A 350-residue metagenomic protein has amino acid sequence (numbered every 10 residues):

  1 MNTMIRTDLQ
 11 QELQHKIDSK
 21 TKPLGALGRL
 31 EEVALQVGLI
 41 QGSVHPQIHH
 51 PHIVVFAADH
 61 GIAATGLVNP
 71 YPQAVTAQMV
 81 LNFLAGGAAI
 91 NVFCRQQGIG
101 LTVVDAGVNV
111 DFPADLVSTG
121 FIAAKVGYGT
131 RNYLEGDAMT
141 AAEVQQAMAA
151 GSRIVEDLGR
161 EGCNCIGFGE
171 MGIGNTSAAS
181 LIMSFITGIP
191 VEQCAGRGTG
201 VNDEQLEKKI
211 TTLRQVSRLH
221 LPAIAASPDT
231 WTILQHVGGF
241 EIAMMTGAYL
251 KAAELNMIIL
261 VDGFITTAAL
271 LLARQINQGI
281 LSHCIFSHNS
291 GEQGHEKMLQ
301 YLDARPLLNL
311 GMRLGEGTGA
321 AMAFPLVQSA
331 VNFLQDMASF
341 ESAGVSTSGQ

Functional and structural regions predicted by a protein language model:
M1-Q350: N-terminal loops that bind phosphate or other acidic moieties and the adjacent beta-alpha structural core
